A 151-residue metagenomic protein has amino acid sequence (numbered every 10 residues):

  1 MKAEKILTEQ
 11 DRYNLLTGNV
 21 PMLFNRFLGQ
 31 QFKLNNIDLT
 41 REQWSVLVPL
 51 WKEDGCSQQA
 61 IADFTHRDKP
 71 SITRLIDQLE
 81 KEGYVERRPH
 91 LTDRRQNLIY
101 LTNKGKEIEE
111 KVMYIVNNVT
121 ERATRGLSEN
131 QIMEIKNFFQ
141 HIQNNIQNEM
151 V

Functional and structural regions predicted by a protein language model:
M1-N35: N-terminal leader segment of winged-helix/HTH proteins
M1-T8, E129-V151: C-terminal regulatory/oligomerization modules of transcriptional regulators
I6-L7, A62-Y84, E134: Long, contiguous secondary-structure blocks with strong helical propensity
G18, F24, I61, T73-Q78 (+3 more regions): A structural preference for long, well-packed, hydrophobic secondary-structure segments
V20, F24-F27, Q31, T65 (+2 more regions): Alpha-helical linker/hinge and terminal dimerization helices associated with HTH transcriptional regulators
M22, R26-S71: N-terminal helix-turn-helix DNA-binding core of bacterial DNA-binding proteins
D77-Q140: Charged, amphipathic alpha-helical coiled-coil/dimerization segments
